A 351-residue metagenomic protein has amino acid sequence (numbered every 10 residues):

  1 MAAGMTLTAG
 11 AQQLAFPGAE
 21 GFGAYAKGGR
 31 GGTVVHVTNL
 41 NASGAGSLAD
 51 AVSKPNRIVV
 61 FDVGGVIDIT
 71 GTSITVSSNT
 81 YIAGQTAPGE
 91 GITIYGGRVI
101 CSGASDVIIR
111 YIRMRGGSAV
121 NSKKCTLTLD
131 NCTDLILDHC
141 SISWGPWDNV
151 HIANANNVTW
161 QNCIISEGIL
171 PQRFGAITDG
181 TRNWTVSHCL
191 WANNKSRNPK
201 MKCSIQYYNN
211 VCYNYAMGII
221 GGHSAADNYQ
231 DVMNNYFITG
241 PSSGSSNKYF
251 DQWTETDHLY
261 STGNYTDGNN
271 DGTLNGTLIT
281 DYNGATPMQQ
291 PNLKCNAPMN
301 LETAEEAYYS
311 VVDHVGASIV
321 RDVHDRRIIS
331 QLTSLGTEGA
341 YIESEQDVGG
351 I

Functional and structural regions predicted by a protein language model:
M1-Q12: Bacterial Sec-dependent N-terminal signal peptides
L14-V60: Acidic Gly/Asp/Thr-rich repetitive segments characteristic of extracellular carbohydrate-active and adhesion proteins
E20, T33, V52-S53, G71 (+3 more regions): Long, contiguous C-terminal flanking segments immediately downstream of a protein's structured core
N39-N41, V63-G65, T86, R98 (+4 more regions): A mature extracytoplasmic/lumenal domain signature
N41-S43, G64-I67, T86-G89, G240-S243 (+1 more regions): Acidic glycine-/aspartate-rich tracts in secreted/extracellular proteins
A49-P55, I67-A83, E90-R110, G116-T133 (+1 more regions): Extracellular beta-strand-rich solenoid/capping regions of secreted or surface-exposed proteins that bind or remodel
S73, R98, T126, D148-N149 (+4 more regions): Structural detector of coil-to-beta-strand junctions
N79-G84, S105-G116, N131-W147, N156-R197 (+3 more regions): Right-handed parallel beta-helix
